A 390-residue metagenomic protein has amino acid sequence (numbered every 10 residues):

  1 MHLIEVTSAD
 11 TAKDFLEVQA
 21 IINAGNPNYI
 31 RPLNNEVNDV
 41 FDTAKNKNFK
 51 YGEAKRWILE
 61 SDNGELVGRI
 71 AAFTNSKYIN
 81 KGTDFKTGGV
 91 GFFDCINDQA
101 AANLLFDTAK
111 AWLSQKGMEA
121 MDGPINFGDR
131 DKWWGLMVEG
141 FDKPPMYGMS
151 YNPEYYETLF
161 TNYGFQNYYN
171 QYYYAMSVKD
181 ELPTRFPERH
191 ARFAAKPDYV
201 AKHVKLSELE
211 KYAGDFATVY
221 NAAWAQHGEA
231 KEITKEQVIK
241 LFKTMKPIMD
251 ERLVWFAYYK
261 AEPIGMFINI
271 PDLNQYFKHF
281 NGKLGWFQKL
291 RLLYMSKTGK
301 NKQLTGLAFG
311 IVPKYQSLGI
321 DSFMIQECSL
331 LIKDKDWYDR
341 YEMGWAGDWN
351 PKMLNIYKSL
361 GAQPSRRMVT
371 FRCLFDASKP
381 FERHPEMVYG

Functional and structural regions predicted by a protein language model:
M1-Y29, N34, D376: Generic start-of-chain signal for non-secretory N-termini
A12, L66, S76-I79, D129-D131 (+6 more regions): Flexible loop/turn segments at secondary-structure boundaries
Q19-D62, I70-N80, H203, S207-G310: A conserved beta-strand-loop-helix scaffold within acyl/acetyltransferase catalytic domains
N80-G164, F280-L360: Acyl-donor binding region in acyl/amide transferases
S150-E229: Acyltransferase donor/substrate-recognition loop-hinge adjacent to the catalytic core
A175-H190, T370-G390: C-terminal "cap" of GNAT-fold acetyltransferases
Y258-Y259, F267-L273, L307-P313, M324 (+4 more regions): Active-site proximal loops enriched in glycine and acidic residues that flank catalytic Cys/His/Asp and coordinate
